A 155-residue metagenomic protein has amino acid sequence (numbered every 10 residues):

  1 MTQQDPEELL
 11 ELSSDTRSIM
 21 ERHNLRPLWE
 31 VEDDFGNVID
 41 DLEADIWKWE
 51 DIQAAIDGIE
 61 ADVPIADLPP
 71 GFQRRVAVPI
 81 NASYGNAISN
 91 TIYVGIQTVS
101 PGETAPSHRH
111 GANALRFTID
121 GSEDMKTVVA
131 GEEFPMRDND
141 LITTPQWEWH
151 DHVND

Functional and structural regions predicted by a protein language model:
M1-P79: Transition-metal
D51-I52, I59, I88-N90, G111-F117: A broad "ordered helical/assembly scaffold" signature
I65-E103: A short glycine-rich, His/Asp/Glu-containing loop-to-beta-strand
I88-S89, W147-D155: Ligand-binding loop in jelly-roll beta-barrel domains
V94-Q97, D124-T127, V153: A structural feature that tracks compact, well-ordered secondary-structure segments with a strong bias toward
S100, T104-D140, E148: A short beta-strand-loop-beta hairpin characteristic of the jelly-roll/cupin
